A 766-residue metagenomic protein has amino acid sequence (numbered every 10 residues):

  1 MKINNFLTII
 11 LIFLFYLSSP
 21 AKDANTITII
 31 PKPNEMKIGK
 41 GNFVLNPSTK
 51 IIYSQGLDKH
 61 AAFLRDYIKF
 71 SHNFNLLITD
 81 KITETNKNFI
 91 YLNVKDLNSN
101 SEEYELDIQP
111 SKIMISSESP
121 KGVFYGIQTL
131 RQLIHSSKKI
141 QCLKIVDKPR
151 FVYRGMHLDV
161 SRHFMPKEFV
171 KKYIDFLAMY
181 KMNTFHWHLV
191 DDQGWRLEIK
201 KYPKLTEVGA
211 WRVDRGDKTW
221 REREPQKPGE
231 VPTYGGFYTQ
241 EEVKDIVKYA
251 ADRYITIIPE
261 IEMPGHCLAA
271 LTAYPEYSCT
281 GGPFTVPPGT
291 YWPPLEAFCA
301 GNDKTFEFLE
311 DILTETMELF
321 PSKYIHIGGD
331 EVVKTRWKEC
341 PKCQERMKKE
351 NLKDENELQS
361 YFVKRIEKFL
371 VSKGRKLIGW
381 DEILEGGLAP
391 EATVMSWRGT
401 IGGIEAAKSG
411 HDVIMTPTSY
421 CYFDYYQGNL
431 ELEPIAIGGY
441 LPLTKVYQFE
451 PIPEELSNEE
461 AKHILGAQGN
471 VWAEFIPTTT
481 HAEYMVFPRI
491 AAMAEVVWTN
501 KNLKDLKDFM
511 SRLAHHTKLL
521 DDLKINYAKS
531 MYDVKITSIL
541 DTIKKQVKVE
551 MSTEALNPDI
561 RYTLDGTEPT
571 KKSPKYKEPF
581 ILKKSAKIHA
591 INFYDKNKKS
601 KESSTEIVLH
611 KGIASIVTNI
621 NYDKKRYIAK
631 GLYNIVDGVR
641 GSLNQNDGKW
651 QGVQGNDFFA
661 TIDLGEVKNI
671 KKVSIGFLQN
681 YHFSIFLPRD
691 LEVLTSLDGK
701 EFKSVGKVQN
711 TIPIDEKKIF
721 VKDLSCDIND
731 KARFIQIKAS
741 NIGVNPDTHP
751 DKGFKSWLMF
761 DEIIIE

Functional and structural regions predicted by a protein language model:
M1-T26: Bacterial Sec-dependent N-terminal signal peptides
K22-Y153, H481, V497-L523: Contiguous, structured surface segment used for ligand recognition
I52, N500, K504-T661, L678 (+1 more regions): Short, compositionally stereotyped local motifs that mark structural "simplifiers"
S99-Y324, R365, F369, Q468-W472: Feature activates predominantly on carbohydrate-active enzymes
S119, N592-K596, N741-G743: Surface-exposed loop/turn motifs at beta-strand-loop junctions within extracellular Ig-like and Fibronectin type III
A270, P287-G289, P294-P390, W397-E405: Active-site neighborhood of glycoside hydrolase catalytic domains
L377-E382, G387-A392, R398-K548: Flexible, acidic glycine-rich loops studded with aromatic residues
L643-G706, K718-E766: Aromatic, loop-rich ligand-recognition surfaces of beta-strand-rich domains
